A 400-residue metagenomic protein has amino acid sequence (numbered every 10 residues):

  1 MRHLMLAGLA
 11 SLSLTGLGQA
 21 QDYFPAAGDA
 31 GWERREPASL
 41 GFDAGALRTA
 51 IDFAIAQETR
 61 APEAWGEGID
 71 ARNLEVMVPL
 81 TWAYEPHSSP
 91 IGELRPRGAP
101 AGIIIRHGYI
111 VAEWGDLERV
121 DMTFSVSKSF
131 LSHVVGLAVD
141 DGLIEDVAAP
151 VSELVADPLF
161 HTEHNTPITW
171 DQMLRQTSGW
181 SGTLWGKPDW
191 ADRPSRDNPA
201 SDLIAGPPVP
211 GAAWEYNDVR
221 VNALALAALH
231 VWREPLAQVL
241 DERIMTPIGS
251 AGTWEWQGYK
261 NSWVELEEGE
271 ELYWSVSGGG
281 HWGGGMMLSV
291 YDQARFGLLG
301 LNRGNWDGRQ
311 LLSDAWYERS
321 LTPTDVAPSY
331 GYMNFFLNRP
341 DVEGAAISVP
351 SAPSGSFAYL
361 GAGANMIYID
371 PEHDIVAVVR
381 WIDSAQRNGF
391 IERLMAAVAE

Functional and structural regions predicted by a protein language model:
L6-T15: Bacterial N-terminal signal peptides
L17-D116, L143-I144, E234, A397-E400: N-terminal leader/targeting segments and the immediately adjacent pre-domain N-terminus
E33, I55, P62-L94, T123 (+2 more regions): Active-site-proximal loop and beta-strand segments within enzyme catalytic domains
D43, G108-I110, M122-V147, M173 (+3 more regions): Active-site SXXK
Y109-R119, G182-N261, G284: Catalytic-site signature segments of enzymes, centered on catalytic residues
S129-H133, R220-A227, G284-N305, N365-W381: Active-site-proximal alpha-helical segments within enzyme catalytic domains
D141-S178, W232-W282: Active-site helix/loop module of the DD-peptidase/beta-lactamase fold, centered on the serine-lysine SxxK catalytic
W263-G280, T322-V376: Active-site Gly/Thr loop motif
